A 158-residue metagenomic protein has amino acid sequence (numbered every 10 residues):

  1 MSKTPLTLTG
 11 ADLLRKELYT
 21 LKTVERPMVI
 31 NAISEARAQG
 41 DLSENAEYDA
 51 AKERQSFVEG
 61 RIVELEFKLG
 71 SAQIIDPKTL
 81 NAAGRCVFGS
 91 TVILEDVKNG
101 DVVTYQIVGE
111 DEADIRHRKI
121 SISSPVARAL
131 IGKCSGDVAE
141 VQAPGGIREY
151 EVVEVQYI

Functional and structural regions predicted by a protein language model:
M1-V63, K68: Helix-rich terminal scaffold detector
A72: Short, conserved loop-to-beta-strand elements that form functional interface hotspots
I75-I158: Non-DNA-binding regulatory cores of transcription-related proteins, predominantly C-terminal effector-binding
